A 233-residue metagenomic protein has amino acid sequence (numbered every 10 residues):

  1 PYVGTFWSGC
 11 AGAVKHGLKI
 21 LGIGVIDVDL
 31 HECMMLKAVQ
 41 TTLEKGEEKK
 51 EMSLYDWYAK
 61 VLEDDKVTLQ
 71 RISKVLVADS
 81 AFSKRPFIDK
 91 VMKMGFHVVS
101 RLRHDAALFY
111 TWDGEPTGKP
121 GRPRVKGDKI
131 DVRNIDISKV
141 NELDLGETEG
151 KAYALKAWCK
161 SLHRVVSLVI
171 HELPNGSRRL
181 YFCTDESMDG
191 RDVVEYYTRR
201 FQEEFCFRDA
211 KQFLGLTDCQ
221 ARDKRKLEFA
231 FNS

Functional and structural regions predicted by a protein language model:
P1, I23, V75-S83, V98 (+2 more regions): Short, conserved catalytic/metal-binding motifs centered on acidic residues
P1-L30, E149-K156: Active-site-proximal, Lys/Arg-enriched surface segment that forms a nucleic-acid-binding/basic interface patch
V28, F82-K84, H104-A106, S187-M188 (+1 more regions): Short, solvent-exposed loop/turn segments at secondary-structure junctions
L36-G46: Short, solvent-exposed aromatic-acidic interface loops
E44-S167: An internal, acidic/charged active-site-proximal segment that coordinates divalent cations and/or engages
C159-M188, F201: Charge-patterned, long linear interaction tracts outside catalytic cores
G190-A221: Short amphipathic alpha-helical "interface-anchor" segments enriched in bulky aromatics
C219-S233: Basic, amphipathic alpha-helical segments enriched in Lys/Arg and hydrophobic/aromatic residues
